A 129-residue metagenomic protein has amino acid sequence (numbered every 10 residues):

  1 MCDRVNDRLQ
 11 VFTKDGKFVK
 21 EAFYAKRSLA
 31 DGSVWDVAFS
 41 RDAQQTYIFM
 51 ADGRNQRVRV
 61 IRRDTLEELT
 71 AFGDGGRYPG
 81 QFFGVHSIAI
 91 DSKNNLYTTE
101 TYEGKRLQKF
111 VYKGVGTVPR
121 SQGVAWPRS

Functional and structural regions predicted by a protein language model:
M1-S129: Eukaryotic scaffold repeat domains enriched in small/polar residues
